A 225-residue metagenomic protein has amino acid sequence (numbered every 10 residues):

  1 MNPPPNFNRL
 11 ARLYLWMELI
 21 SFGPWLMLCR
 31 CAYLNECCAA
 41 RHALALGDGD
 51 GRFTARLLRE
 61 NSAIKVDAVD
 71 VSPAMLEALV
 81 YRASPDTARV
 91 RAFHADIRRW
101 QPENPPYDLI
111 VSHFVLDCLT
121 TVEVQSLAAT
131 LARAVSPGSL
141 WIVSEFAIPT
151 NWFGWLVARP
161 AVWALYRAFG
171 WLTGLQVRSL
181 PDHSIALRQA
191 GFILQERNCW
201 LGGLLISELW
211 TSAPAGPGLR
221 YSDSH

Functional and structural regions predicted by a protein language model:
M1-W25: Class I SAM-dependent methyltransferase Rossmann-like catalytic core, especially the SAM/SAH-binding loop
G23-A40: Conserved alpha-helix/loop element of class I SAM-dependent methyltransferases that forms part of the SAM/SAH-binding
L44-A45, G49-R99: Class I SAM-dependent methyltransferase SAM/SAH-binding core
W100-I110: A short acidic, Gly/Pro-enriched loop at the edge of an enzyme's catalytic core that lines a small-molecule cofactor
L109-V122: A short SAM/SAH-binding and catalytic strip from SAM-dependent methyltransferases
Q125-P137: A short glycine-rich, Lys/Arg-flanked "PGG" loop and its adjoining helix->strand segment in the class I
S144-A190, R197-N198: C-terminal alpha-helical "lid/dimerization" subdomain adjacent to the S-adenosyl-L-methionine
A190-F192, N198-H225: Core SAM-dependent methyltransferase catalytic element
